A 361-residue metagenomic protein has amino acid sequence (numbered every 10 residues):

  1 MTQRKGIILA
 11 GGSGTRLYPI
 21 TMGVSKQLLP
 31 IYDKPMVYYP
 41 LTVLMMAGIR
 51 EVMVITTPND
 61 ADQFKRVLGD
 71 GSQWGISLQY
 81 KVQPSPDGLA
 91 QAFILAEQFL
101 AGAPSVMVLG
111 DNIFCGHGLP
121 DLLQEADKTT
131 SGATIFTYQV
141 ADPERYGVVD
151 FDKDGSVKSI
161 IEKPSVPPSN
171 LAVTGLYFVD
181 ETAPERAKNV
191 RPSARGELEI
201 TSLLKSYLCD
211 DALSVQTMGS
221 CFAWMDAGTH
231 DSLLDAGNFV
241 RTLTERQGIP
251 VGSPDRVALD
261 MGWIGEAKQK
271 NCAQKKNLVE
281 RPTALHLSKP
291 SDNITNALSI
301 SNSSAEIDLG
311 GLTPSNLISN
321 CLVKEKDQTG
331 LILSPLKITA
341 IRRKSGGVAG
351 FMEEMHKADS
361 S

Functional and structural regions predicted by a protein language model:
M1-I8, R16-M22, L29-P30, K34-L109 (+5 more regions): Conserved N-terminal catalytic core of the sugar/cofactor nucleotidyltransferase
V106, P120, D127, S156-W263 (+2 more regions): Catalytic-core segments of class I nucleotidyltransferases/pyrophosphorylases that form NMP-activated intermediates
H117-E144: Conserved donor-nucleotide/metal-binding helix-loop-beta segment in metal-dependent transferases, i.e., the alpha-helix
W263, K270-P290: Short, amphipathic C-terminal "tail helix"
V279-E280, D292, A297, A305-D308 (+4 more regions): Acidic, Ala/Val/Gly-enriched low-complexity intrinsically disordered segments
L287, S303, L309-L312, L317 (+3 more regions): Short hydrophobic targeting helices and cationic amphipathic motifs that mediate membrane/organellar targeting
